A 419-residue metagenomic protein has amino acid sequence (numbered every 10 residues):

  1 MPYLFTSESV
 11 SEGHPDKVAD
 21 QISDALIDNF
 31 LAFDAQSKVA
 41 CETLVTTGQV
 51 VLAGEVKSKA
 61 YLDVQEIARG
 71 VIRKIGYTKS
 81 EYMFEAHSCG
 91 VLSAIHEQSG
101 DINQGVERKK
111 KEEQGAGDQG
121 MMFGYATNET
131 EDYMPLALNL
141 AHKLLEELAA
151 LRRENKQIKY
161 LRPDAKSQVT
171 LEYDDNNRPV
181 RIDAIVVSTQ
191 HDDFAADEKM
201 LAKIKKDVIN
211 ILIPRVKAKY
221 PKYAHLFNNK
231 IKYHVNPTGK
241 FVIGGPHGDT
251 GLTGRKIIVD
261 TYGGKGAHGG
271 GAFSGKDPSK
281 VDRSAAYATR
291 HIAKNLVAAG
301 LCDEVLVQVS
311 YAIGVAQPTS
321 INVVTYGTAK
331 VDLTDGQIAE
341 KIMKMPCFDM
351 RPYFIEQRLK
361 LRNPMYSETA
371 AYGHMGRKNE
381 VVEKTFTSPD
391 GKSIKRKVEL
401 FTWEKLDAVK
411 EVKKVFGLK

Functional and structural regions predicted by a protein language model:
M1-A40, N155, V409, V415: N-terminal, positively charged regions that mediate nucleic acid binding
T6, G48, E66, R73-I243 (+3 more regions): Glycine-rich, mobile lid/loop segments that gate access to catalytic sites or pores
E8-V10, H14-A19, G115-T130, V242-A267 (+2 more regions): Conserved phosphate/anionic-ligand binding catalytic regions in large, soluble enzymes, centered on
E12-L31, E129-L148, K276-G300: Alpha-helical support elements that line or immediately flank enzyme active sites and cofactor-binding pockets
S37-C41, A165-L171, I231-V235, L301-A312: A short glycine-rich, hydrophobically flanked beta-strand micro-motif that places a catalytic Asp/Glu for divalent metal
V39-S58, I313-Q317: Short, charge-patterned binding micro-sites
T46, E304, Y311-K419: Internal helix-turn-beta structural module
A196-V297: Glycine-rich anion/phosphate-binding loop at the beta-strand->alpha-helix junction
